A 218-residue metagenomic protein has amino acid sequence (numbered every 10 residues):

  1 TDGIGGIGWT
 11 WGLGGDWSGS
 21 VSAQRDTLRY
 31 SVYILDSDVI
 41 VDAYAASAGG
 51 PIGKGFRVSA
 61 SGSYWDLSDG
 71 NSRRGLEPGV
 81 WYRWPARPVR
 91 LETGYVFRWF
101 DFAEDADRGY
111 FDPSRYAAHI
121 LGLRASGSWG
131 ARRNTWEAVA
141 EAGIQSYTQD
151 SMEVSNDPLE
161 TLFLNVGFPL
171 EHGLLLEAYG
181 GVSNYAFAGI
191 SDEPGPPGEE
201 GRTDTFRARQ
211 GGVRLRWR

Functional and structural regions predicted by a protein language model:
T1-R218: Gram-negative and organellar
